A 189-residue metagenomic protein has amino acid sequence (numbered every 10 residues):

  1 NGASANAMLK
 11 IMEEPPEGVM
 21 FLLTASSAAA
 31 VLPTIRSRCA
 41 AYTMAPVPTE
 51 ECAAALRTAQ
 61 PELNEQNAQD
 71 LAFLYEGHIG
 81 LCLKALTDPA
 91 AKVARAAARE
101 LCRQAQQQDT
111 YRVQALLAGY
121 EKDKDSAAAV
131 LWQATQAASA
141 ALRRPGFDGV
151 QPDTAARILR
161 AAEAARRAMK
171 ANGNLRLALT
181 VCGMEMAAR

Functional and structural regions predicted by a protein language model:
N1-L9, A29-V31: Conserved AAA+/SF3 P-loop NTPase catalytic/coupling segment centered on the Walker-B
N6-M20: Conserved catalytic/switch belt of AAA+ P-loop NTPases
E17-M20, A25-Q133, A137-R189: Charged, glycine-rich active-site and insertion segments that engage polyanionic ligands
